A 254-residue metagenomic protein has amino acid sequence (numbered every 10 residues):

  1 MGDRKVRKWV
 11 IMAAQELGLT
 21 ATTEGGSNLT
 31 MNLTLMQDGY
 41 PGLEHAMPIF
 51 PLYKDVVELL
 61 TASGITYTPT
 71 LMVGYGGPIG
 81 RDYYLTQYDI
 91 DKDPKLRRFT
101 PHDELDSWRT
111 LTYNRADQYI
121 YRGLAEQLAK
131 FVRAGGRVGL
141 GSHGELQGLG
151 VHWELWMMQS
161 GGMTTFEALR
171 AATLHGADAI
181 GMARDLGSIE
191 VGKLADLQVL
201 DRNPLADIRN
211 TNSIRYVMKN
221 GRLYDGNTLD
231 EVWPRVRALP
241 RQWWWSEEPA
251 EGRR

Functional and structural regions predicted by a protein language model:
M1-D38, I49, V73-G74, I120-R122: Divalent metal-binding pocket/active-site signature
M1-G2, A46-G161, N227, P234-P240 (+1 more regions): Active-site neighborhoods of metal-dependent hydrolases
A14, L43, Y67, H143 (+6 more regions): Divalent metal-coordination and catalytic microenvironments
Q15-L19, M36-L43, A62-T66, G135 (+1 more regions): Glycine-enriched alpha-helix->loop->beta-strand junction motifs that scaffold or abut catalytic
T30-N32, L52-V56, R184-G187: Short acidic active-site motifs
L149, T164-L169, A179-I214: Acidic, glycine-enriched loop/beta-strand segments at the rims of small-molecule binding/catalytic pockets
V217: Short aromatic-centered micro-motifs
